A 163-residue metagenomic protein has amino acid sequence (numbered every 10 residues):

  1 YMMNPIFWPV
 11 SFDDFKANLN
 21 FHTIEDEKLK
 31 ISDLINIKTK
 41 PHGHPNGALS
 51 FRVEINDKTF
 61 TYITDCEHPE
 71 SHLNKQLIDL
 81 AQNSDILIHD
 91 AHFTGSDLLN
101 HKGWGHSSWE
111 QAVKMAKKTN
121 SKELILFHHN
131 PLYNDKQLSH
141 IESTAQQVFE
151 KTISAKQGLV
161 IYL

Functional and structural regions predicted by a protein language model:
Y1-T61, P69-H72, L77-I78, K136-L163: Binuclear metal-dependent hydrolase catalytic cores
T61-Y62, L126: Structural beta-sheet core signal
D65: Conserved acidic
P69-Q157: Cap/insert and terminal regions of metallo-dependent hydrolase folds
